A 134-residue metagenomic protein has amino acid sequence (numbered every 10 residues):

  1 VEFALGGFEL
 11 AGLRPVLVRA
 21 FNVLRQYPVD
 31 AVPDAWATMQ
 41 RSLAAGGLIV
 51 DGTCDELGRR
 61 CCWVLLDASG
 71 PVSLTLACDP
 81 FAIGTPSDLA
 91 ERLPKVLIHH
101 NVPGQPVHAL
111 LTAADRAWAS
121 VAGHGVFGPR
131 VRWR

Functional and structural regions predicted by a protein language model:
V1-A4, P28, Q40, R134: Intrinsic structural disorder
V1-P15: S-adenosyl-L-methionine
L10, E56-L57: Conserved beta-strand edge residues that scaffold enzyme active sites
L13-P33: A short SAM/SAH-binding and catalytic strip from SAM-dependent methyltransferases
R25, A31-L48: A short glycine-rich, Lys/Arg-flanked "PGG" loop and its adjoining helix->strand segment in the class I
G58-W133: A conserved mid-domain beta-alpha-beta active-site/ligand-binding segment of alpha/beta enzyme cores
